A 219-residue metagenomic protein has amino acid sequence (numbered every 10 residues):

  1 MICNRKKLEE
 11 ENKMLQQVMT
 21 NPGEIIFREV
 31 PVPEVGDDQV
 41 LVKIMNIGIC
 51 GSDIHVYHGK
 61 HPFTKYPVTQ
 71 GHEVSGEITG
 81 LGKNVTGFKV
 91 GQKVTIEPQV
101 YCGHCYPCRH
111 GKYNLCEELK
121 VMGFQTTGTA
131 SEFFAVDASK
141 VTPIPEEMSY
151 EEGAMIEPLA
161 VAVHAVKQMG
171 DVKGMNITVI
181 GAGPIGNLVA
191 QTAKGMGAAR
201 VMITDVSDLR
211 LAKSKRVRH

Functional and structural regions predicted by a protein language model:
I2-K13: Short, Lys/Arg-enriched N-terminal segments with co-localized hydrophobic residues within the first ~10-30 amino acids
L15, Q39-L41, N176: Residues that mark the start of a beta-strand
Q16-E34, G51-G80, T95-I96, Y113-T127: N-terminal glycine-rich cofactor-binding segment
N21, M45, L81, A182 (+1 more regions): Cofactor-binding loop segments of dinucleotide-utilizing enzymes, especially the Rossmann-like FAD- and NAD(P)+-binding
P33-I47, K60-Y106, P145-E147: Glycine-rich beta-strand-centered segment in the early N-terminal region that forms part of a ligand/cofactor-binding
C102-I180: NAD(P)H dinucleotide-binding glycine-rich loop of Rossmann-like/cofactor-binding domains, especially the beta1-alpha1
M148-H219: Mid-domain Rossmann-like dinucleotide-binding core that forms the NAD(H)/NADP(H) cofactor-binding site
